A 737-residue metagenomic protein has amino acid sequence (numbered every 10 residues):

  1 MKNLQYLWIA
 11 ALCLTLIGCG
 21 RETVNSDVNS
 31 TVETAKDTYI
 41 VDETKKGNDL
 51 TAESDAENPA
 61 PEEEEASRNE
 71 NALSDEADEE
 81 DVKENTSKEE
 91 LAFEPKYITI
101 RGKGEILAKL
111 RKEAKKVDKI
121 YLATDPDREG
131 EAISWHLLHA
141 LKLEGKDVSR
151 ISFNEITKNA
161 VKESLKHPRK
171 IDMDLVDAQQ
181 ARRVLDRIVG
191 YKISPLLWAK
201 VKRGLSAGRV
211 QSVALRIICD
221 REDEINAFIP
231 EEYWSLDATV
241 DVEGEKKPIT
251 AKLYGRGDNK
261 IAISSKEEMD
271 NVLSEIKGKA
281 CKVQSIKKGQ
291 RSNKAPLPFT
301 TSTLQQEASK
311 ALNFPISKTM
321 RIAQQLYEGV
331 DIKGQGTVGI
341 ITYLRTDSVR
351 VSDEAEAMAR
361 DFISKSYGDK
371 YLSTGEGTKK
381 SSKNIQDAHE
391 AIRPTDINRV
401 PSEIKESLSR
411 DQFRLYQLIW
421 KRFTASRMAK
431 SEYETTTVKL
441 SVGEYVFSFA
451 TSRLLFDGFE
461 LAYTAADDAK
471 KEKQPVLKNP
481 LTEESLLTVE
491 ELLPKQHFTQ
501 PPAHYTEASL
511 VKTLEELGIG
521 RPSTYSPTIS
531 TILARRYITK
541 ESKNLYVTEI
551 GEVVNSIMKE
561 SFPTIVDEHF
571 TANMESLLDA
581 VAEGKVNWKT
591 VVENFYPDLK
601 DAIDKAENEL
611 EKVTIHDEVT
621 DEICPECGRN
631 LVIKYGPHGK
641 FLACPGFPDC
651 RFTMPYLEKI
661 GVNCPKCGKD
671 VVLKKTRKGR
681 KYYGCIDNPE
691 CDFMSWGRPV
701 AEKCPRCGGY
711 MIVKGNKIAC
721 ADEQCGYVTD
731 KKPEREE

Functional and structural regions predicted by a protein language model:
M1-L7: Bacterial N-terminal signal peptides that target proteins for export
L16-G18: C-terminal motif of bacterial Sec signal peptides marking the signal peptidase cleavage site
G20-E22: Bacterial signal peptide processing site
N25-V82: Low-complexity, Pro/Thr/Ser/Glu-rich flexible segments characteristic of extracytoplasmic/periplasmic regions
E70, E79-Q180, Y254-G255, P475 (+1 more regions): Intrinsically disordered, low-complexity regulatory segments
Y97, S194, A227, S265 (+3 more regions): Basic, low-complexity terminal or inter-domain segments flanking catalytic cores
N159-A238, G289: C-terminal or mid-to-C-terminal helical accessory/interaction module adjacent to the motor/catalytic core
I286, A295-A308, Q335-Y343, P501-T513: Short acidic, hydrophobic short linear motifs in intrinsically disordered regions
